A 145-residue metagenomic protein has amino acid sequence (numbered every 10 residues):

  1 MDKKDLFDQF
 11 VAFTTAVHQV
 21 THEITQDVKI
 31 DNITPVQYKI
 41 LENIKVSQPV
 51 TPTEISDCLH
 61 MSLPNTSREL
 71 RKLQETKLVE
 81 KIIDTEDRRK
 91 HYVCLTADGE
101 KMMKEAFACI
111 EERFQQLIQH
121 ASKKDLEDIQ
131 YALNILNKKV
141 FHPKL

Functional and structural regions predicted by a protein language model:
M1-D31: N-terminal leader segment of winged-helix/HTH proteins
D8, F13, E111-L145: Terminal interaction helix/tail motif
A12, K39-E42, K101: Pre-recognition alpha-helix immediately N-terminal to the DNA-recognition helix within helix-turn-helix or winged-helix
T14-T21, Q48, M103, N137-F141: A structural signal for well-ordered alpha-helices, especially hydrophobic packing surfaces of coiled-coils
H22-P64: N-terminal helix-turn-helix DNA-binding core of bacterial DNA-binding proteins
E69: Residues within the DNA-recognition helix of helix-turn-helix
K72-D128: Charged, amphipathic alpha-helical coiled-coil/dimerization segments
